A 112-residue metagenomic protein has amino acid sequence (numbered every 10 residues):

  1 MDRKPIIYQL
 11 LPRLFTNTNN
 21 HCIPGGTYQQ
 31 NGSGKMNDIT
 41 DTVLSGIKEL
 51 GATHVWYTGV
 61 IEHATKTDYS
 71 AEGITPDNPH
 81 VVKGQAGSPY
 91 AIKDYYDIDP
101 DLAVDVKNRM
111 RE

Functional and structural regions predicted by a protein language model:
M1-E112: Acidic/aromatic-lined carbohydrate-recognition and catalytic surfaces of CAZymes acting on diverse glycans
